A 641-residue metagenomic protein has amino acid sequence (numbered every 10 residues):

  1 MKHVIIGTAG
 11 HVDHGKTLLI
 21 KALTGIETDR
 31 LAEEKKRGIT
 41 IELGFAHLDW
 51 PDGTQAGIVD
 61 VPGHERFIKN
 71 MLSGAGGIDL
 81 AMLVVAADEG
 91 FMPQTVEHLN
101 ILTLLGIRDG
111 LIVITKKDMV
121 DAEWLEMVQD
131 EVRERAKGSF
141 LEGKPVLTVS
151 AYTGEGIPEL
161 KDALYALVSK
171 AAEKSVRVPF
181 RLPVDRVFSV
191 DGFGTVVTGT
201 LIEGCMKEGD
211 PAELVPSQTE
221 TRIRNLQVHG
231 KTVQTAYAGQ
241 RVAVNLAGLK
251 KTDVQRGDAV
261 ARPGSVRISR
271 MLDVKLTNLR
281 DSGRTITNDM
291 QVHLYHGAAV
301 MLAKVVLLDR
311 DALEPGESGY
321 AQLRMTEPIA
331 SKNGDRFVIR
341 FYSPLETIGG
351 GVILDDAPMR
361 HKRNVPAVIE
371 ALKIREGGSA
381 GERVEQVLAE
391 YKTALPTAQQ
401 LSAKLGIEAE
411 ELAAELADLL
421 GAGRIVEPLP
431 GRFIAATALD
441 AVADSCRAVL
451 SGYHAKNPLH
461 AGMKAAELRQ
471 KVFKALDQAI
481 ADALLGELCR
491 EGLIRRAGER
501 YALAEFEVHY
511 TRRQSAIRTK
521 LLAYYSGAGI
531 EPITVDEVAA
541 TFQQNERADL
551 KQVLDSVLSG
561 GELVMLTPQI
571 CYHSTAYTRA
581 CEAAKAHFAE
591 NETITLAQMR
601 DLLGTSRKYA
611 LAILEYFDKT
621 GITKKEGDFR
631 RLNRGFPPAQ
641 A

Functional and structural regions predicted by a protein language model:
M1-V61, E65: Conserved G1/Walker A P-loop phosphate-binding module
H11, V187, G204, L226 (+2 more regions): Residue-level recognition of beta-strand microenvironments
D13, L19, G38, D60 (+15 more regions): Residue-level signature of catalytic and energy-coupling elements of molecular machines, predominantly ATP/GTP-dependent
Q55, V61-R66, G76-M127: Conserved Switch II/interswitch segment of TRAFAC-class P-loop GTPases
H64-E65, D88-M92, I107, K116-D121 (+7 more regions): Conserved nucleotide-binding/hydrolysis micro-motifs of P-loop NTPases
K117, E123, E134-S282: Conserved catalytic-core segments of large NTP-driven translation/proteostasis enzymes
V120-W124, E134, L249-M565, A576-I622 (+1 more regions): C-terminal effector modules of nucleic-acid-centric enzymes and ribosome-associated factors
